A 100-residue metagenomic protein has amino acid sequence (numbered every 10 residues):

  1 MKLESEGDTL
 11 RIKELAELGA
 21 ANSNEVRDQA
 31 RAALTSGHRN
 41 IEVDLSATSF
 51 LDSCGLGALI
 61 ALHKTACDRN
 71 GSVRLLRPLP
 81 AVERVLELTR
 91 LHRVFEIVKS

Functional and structural regions predicted by a protein language model:
M1-D28: STAS-typified acidic loop motif
L10, I41, G71-V73: Conserved beta-strand core positions
Q29, L59-L62: Aromatic/hydrophobic pocket-lining residues that form π-stacking "cages" and hydrophobic walls in ligand
R31-D52: Short, glycine-/small-residue-enriched flexible loop/hinge segments at domain edges that mediate gating
T65-K99: C-terminal structural segments of small proteins and small subunits
